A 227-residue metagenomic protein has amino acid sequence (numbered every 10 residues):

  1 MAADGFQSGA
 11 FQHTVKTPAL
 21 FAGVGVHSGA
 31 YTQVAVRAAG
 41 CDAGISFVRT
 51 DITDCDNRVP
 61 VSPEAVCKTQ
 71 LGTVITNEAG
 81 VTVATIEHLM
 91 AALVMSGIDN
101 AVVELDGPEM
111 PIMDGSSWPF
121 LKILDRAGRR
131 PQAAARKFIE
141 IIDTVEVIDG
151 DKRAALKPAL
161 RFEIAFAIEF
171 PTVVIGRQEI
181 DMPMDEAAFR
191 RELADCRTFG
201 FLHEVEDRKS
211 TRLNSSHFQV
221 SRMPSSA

Functional and structural regions predicted by a protein language model:
M1-R212, S216, R222, A227: Short acidic-hydrophobic catalytic motif
